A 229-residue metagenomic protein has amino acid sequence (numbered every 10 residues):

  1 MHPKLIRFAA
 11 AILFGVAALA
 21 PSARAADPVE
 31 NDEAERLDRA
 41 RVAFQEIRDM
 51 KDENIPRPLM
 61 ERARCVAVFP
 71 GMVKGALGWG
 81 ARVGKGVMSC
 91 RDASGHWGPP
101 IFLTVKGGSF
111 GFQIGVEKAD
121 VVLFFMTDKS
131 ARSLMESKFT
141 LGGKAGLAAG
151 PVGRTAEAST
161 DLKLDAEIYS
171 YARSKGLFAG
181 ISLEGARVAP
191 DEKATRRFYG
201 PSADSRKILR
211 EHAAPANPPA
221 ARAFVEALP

Functional and structural regions predicted by a protein language model:
M1-I12: Bacterial N-terminal signal peptides that target proteins for export
P3-K4, S22, G71: Generic low-complexity segments that are intrinsically disordered, proline-rich and/or Lys/Arg-biased
L19-A26: Sec/Tat signal peptide C-region and signal peptidase I cleavage site
A26-P229: Small-residue-enriched, tightly packed secondary-structure blocks
